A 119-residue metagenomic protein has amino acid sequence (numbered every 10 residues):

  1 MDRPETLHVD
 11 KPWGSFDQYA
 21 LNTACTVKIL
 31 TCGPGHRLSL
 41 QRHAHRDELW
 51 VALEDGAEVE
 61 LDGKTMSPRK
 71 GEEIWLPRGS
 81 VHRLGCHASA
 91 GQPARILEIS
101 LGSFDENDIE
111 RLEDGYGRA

Functional and structural regions predicted by a protein language model:
D2-K11, R83-A119: Double-stranded beta-helix
P4-R42, R46-D47: A short glycine-rich, His/Asp/Glu-containing loop-to-beta-strand
L21, R42-A44, V51, K70 (+2 more regions): Conserved strand-loop elements at the edges of beta-sheets that form or border functional pockets
L30, L49, G71-E72, H82-L84: Hydrophobic/aromatic beta-strand elements that line small-molecule binding cavities or substrate pockets in beta-rich
L30-G33, R42-V59, I99-G102: Short, conserved beta-strand element in jelly-roll/cupin
L38, D47, A57, M66 (+2 more regions): Glycine-centered loop/turn positions within well-structured domains that cap or flank conserved ligand/cofactor-binding
G63-V81: Short acidic-glycine-tyrosine-enriched beta hairpin
